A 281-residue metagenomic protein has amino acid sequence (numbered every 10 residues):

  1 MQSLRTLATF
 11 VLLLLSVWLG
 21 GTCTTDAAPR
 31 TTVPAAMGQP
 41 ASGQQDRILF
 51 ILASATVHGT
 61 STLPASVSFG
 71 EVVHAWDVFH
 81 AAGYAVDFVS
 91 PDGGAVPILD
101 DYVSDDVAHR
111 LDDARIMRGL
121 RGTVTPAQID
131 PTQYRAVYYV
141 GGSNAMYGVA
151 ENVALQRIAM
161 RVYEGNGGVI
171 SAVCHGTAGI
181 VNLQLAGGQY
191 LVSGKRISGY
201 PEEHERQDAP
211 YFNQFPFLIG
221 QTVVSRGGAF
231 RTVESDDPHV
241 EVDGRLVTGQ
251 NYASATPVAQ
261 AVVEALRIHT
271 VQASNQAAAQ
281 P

Functional and structural regions predicted by a protein language model:
M1-F10: Bacterial N-terminal signal peptides that target proteins for export
F10-G20: Bacterial N-terminal signal peptides
D26-G167, A178-P281: Extended, subdomain-level signal for the structured scaffold at the beginning of enzyme domains
C174-G176: Catalytic nucleophile serine of serine hydrolases, specifically the conserved "nucleophile elbow" pentapeptide
